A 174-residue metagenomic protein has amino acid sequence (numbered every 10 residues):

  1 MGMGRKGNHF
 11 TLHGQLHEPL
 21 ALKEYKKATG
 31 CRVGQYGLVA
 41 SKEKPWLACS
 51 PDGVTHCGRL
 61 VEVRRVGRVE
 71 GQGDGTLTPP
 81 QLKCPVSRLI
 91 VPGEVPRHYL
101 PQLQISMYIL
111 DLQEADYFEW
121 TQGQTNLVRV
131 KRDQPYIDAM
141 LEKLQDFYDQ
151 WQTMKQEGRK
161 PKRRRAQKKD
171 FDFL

Functional and structural regions predicted by a protein language model:
M1-L174: Accessory terminal regions of nucleic-acid processing enzymes
